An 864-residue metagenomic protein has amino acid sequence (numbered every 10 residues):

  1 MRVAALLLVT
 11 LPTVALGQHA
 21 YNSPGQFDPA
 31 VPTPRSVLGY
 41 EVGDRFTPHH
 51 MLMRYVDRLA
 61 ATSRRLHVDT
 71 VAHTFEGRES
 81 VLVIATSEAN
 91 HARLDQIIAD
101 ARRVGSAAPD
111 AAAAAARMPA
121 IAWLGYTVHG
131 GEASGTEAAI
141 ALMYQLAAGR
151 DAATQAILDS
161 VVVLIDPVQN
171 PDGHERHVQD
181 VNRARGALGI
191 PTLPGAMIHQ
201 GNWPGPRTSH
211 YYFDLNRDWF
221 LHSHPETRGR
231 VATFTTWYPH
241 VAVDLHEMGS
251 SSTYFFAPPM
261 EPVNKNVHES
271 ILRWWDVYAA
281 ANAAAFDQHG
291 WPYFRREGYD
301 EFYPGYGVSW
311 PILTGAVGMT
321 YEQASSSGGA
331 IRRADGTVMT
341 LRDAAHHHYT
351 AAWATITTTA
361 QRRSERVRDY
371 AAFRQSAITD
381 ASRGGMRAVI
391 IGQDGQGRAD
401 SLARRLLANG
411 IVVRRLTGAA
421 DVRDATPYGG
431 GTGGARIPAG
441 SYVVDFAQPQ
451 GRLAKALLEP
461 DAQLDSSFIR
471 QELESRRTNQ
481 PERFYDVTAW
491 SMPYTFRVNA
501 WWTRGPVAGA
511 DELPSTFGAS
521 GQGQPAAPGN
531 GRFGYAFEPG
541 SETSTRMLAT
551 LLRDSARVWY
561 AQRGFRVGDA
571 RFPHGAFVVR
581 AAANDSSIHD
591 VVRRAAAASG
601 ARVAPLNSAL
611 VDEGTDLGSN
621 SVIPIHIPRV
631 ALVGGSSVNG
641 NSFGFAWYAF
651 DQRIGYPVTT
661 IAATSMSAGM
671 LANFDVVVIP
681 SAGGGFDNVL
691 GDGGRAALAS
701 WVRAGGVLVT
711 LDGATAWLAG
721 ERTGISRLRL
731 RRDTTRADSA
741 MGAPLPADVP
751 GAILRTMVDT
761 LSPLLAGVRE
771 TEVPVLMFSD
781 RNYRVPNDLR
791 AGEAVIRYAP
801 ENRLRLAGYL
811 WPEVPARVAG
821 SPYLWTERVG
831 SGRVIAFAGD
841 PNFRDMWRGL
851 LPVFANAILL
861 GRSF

Functional and structural regions predicted by a protein language model:
A4-A5, A15: Cleavable N-terminal signal peptides
T10-P12: N-terminal signal peptide c-region/cleavage motif recognized by signal peptidases
Q18-L164, Y211, R217-D218, S223-P225 (+7 more regions): Intrinsic-disorder/low-complexity accessory segments
M143, S160-G189: Carboxylate/His-rich catalytic cores and anion/metal-binding grooves
P167-D172, V181, L245-S252, A714-T715: Short, solvent-exposed turn/loop segments enriched in Gly/Ser/Thr/Pro and often Arg
D180-Q200, F220, H224-T227, P239 (+1 more regions): Active-site cavity-forming subdomains of large catalytic enzyme subunits
P194-F213: Aromatic- and acidic-residue-enriched carbohydrate-binding clefts of CAZyme catalytic domains
